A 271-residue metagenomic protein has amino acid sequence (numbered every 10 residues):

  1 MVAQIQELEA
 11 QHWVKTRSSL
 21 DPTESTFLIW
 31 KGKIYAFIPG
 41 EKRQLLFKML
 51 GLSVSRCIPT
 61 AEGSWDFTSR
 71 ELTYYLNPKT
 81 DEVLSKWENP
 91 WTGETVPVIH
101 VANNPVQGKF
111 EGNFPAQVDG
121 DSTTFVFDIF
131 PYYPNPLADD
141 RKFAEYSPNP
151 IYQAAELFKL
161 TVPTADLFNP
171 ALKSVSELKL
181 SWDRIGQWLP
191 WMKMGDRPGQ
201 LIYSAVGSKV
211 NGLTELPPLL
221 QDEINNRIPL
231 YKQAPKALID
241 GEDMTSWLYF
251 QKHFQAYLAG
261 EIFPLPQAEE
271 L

Functional and structural regions predicted by a protein language model:
M1-T80, G207, N211, D222 (+3 more regions): N-terminal segment immediately downstream of the Sec signal-peptide cleavage site in secreted/extracellular proteins
A3, E7-S18, S25-F37, Q44-K48 (+10 more regions): Hydrophobic transmembrane signal anchors and adjacent membrane-proximal interface regions, especially in viral
G40-A171: Predominantly extracellular/secreted and cell-surface proteins with exposed, flexible low-complexity segments
Y133-L271: A eukaryote-biased signal for long
